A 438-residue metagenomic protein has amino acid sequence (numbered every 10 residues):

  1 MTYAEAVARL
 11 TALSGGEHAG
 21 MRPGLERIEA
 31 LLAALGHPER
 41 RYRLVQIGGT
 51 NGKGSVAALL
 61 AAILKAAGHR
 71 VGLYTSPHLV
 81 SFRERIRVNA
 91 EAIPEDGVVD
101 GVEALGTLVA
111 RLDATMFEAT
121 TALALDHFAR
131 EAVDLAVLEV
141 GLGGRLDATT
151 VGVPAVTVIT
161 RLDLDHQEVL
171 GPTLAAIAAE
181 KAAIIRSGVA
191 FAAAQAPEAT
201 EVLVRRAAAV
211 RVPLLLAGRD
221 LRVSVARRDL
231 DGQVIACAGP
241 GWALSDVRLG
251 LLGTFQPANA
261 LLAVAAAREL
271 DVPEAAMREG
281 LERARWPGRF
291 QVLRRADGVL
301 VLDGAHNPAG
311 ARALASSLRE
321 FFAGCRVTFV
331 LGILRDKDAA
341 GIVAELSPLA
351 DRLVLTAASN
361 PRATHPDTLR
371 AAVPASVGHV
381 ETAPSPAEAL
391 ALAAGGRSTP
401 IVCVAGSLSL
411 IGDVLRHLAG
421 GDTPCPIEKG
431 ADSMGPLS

Functional and structural regions predicted by a protein language model:
M1-A19: Charged, amphipathic alpha-helical linker segments immediately N-terminal to NTP-binding catalytic cores
A19-Y42, A66-G152, E168-L170, A176 (+1 more regions): ATP-dependent carboxylate-amine ligase catalytic core
R43, R130, L135-V140, D147-V158 (+3 more regions): Nucleotide phosphate-binding/pyrophosphate-handling subdomain across enzymes that bind or process nucleotide phosphates
V56-L59: Hydrophobic positions on the alpha1 helix immediately C-terminal to the Walker A/P-loop
Y74, V189-Q195, T328-L331, D351-S359: Short internal beta-strands
L112-A114, A119, A132-E139, P154-D246 (+1 more regions): Acidic, Mg2+-coordinating active-site environments of NTP-dependent enzymes
A196-R211, L215, D231-V234, R268 (+2 more regions): C-terminal helical cap/extension that packs against the catalytic core of soluble nucleotide-cofactor enzymes
S359-N360, T423-S438: Short, flexible loop segments at boundaries between secondary-structure elements
